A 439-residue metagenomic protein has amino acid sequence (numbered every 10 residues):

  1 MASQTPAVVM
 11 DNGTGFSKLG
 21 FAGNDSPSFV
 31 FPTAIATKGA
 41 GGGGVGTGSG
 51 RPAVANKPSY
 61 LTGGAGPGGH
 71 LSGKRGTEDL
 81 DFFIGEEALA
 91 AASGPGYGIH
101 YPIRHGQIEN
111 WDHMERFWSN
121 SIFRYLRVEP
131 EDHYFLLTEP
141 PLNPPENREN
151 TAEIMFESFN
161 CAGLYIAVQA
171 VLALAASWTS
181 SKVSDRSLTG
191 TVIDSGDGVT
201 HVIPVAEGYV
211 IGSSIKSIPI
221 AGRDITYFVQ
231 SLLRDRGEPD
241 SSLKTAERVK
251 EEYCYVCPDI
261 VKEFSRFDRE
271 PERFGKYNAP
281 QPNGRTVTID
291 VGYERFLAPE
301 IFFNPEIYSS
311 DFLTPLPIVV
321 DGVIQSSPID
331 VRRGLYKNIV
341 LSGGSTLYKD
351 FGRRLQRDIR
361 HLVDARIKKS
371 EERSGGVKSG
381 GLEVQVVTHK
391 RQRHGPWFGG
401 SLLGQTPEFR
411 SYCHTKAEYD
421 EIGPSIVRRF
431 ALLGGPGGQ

Functional and structural regions predicted by a protein language model:
M1-Q439: C-terminal region/appendage detector
